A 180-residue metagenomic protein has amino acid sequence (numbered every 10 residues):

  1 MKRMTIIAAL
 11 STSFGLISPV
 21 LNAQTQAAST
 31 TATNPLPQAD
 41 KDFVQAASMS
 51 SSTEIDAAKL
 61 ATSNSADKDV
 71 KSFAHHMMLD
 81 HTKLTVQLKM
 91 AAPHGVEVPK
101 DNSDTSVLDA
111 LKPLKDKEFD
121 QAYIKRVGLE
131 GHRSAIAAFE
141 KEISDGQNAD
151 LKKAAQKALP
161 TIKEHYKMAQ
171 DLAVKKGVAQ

Functional and structural regions predicted by a protein language model:
K2-A9, G15-Q180: His/Met- and acidic-residue-enriched segments that coordinate or traffic transition-metal cofactors and support
